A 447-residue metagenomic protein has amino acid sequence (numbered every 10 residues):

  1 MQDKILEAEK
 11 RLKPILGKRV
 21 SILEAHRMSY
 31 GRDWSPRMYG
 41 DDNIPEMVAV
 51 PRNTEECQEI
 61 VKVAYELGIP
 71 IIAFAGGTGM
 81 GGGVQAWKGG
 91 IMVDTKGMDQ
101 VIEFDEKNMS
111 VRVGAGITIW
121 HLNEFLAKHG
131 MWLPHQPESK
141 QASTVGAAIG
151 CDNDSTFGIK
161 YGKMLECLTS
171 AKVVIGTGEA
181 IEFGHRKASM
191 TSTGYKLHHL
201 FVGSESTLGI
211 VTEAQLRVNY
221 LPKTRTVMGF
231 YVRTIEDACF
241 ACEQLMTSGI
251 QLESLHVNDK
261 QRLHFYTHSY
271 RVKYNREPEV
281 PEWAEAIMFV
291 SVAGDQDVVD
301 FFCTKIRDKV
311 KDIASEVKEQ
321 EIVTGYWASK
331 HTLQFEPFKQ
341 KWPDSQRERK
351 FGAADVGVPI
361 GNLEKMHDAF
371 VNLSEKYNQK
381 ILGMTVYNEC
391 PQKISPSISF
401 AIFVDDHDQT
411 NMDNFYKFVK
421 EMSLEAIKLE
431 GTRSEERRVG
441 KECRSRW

Functional and structural regions predicted by a protein language model:
M1-K62, G79-M109, R262-Y274, G325-F351 (+1 more regions): N-terminal flexible segment immediately upstream of the FAD-binding catalytic core in FAD-dependent oxidoreductases
L12, N53, A64, G77 (+7 more regions): Buried hydrophobic positions in well-ordered alpha/beta secondary-structure cores of metabolic enzymes
K18, I427-E436: Alpha-helix capping/hinge segments and adjacent helical runs
I22-R32, C239-E421, E425, L429: C-terminal substrate-recognition/cap domain of FAD-linked oxidoreductases
I71, L133, R433-S434: Hydrophobic beta-strand scaffold residues
Q100-H256: FAD-binding subdomain of flavoenzyme oxidoreductases
R437-C443: Conserved small/polar residues in nucleotide/adenosyl-binding loops
